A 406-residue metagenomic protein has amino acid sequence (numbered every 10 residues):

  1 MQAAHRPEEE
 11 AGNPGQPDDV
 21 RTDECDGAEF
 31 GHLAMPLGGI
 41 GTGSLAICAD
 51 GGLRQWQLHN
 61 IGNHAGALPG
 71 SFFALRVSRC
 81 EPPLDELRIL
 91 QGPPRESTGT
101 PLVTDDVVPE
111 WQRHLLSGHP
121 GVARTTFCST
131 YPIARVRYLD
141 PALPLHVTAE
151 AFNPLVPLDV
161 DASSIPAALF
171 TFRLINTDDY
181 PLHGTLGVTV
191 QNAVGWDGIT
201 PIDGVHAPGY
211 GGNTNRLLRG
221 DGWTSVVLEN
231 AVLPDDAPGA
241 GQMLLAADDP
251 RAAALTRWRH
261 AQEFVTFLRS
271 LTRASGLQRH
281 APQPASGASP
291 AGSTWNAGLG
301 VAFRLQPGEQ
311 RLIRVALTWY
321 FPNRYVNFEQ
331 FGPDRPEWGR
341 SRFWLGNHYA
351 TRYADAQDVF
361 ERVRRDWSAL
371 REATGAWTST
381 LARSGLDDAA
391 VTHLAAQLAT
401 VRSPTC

Functional and structural regions predicted by a protein language model:
M1-D19, E24-E29, L33, P120 (+5 more regions): Acidic/polar, glycine-enriched structural segments that form the non-catalytic walls/loops of the carbohydrate-binding
M1-S97: Beta-strand-rich N-terminal accessory domains
G51, G62-A142, E229-R279: An extended acidic
